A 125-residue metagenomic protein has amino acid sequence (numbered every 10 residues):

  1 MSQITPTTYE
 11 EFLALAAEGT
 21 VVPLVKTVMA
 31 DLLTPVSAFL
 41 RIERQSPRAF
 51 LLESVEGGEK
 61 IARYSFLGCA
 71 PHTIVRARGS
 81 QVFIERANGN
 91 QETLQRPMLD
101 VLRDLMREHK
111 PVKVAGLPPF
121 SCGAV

Functional and structural regions predicted by a protein language model:
M1-V125: Signature of the chorismate-utilizing enzyme
